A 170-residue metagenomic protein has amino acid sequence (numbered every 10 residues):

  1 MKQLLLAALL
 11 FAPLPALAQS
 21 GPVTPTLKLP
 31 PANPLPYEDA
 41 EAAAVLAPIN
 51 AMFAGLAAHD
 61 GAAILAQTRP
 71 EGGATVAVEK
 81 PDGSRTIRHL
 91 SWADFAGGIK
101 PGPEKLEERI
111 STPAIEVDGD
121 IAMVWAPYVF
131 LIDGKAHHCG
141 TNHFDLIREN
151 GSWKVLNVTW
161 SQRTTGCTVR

Functional and structural regions predicted by a protein language model:
M1-L4, Q19: Positively charged n-region of N-terminal signal peptides that target proteins for export
L5-F11: Hydrophobic helical h-region of N-terminal Sec-dependent signal peptides in bacterial secretory/periplasmic proteins
P13-P15: N-terminal signal peptide c-region/cleavage motif recognized by signal peptidases
Q19-A66, P70: Short, low-complexity N-terminal intrinsically disordered segments enriched in polar/charged residues
Q19-L27, M123, H138-G166: Short beta-strand edge/turn micro-motifs at domain boundaries
E71-A74, V129-I132, W160-T165: Solvent-exposed loop/turn segments at secondary-structure junctions within structured extracellular/periplasmic domains
A74-T86: A short gly/proline-enriched turn/hairpin at secondary-structure junctions
T86-H137: Surface-exposed, charged secondary-structure patches
